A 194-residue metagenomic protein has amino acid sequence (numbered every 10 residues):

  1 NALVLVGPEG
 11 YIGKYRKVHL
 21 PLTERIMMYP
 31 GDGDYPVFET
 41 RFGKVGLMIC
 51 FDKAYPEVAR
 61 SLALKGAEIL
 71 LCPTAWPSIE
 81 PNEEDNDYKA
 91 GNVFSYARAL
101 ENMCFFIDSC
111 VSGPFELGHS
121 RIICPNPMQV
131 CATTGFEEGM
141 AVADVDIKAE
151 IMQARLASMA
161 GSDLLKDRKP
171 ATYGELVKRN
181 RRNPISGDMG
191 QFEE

Functional and structural regions predicted by a protein language model:
N1-L47, L100-M140: Catalytic-core segment of enzymes that process non-peptidic bonds
P8, G31, Y55, Y88 (+2 more regions): A structural signal for well-ordered alpha-helical scaffolds and beta->alpha junctions
E9, K53, A149-I151: Residues that cap or initiate secondary-structure elements
E24-M27, E57-R60, A141-V142, L165-K166: A short, polar/proline- and glycine-enriched secondary-structure boundary/capping micro-motif
K53-M140: CN hydrolase (nitrilase-like) catalytic-core segments centered on the catalytic cysteine and neighboring Lys/Glu
C104-F105, C110-E194: C-terminal beta-strand edge segments of enzyme domains
